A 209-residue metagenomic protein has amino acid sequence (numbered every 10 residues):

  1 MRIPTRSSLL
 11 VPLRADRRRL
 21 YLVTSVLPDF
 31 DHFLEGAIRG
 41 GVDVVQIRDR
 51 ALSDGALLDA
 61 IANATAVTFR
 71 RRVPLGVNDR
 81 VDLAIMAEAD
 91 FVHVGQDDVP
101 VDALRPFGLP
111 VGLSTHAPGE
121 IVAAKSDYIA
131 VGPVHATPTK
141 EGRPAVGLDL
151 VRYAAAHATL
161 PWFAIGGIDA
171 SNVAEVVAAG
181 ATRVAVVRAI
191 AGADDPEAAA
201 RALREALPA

Functional and structural regions predicted by a protein language model:
M1-H93, D98-D127, R143-V146, Y153-W162 (+2 more regions): Conserved N-terminal beta1-alpha1 strand-loop-helix module at the mouth
D127-V134: Non-cysteine beta-strand/loop elements that form the S-adenosyl-L-methionine
P138-T139: Juxtamembrane interface at the ends
V184-V186: Acidic, Mg2+-coordinating phosphoryl-transfer loop and its flanking beta/alpha structural elements, shared across
